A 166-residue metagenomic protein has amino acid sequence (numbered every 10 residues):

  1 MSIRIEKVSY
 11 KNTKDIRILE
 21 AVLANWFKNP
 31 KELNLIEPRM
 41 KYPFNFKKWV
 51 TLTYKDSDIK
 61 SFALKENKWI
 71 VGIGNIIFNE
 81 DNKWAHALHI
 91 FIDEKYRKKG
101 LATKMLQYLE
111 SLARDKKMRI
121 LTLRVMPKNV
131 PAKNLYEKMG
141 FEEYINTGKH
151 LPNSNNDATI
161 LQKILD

Functional and structural regions predicted by a protein language model:
I3-K95, L106-Y108, L112, I164-D166: Acetyl-CoA-dependent GNAT
M40-K41, N79, K128, H150-S154: A short beta-turn/loop motif at secondary-structure boundaries
D58-K60, R119, A132: Short coil/turn segments at beta-strand junctions that form active-site/ligand-binding loops
W69, D93-Q107, K116, P127-N134 (+1 more regions): Conserved glycine-rich acetyl-CoA-binding loop
N82-W84, I120, A158: A generic structural signal for beta-strand entry/edge sites
K99, T103, N155-I164: Accessory recognition modules or surfaces
A113-R124: Conserved GNAT acetyl-CoA-binding A-motif
R124-M126, E137-A158: Conserved catalytic-core motifs of GNAT/GCN5-like acyltransferases
